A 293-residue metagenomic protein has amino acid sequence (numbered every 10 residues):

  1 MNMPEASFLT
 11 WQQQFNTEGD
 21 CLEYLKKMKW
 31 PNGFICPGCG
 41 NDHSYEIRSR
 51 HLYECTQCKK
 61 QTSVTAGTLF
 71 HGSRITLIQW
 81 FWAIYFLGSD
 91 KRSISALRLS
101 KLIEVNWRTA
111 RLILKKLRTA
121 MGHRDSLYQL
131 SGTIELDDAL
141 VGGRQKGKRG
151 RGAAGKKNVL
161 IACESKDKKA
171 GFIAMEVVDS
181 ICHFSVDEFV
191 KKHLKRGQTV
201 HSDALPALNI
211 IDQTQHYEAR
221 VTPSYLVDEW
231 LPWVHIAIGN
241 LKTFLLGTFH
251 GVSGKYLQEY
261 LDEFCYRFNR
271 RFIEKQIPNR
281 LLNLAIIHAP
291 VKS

Functional and structural regions predicted by a protein language model:
M1-S293: Residue-level recognition of single "structural anchor" positions that define or cap local secondary structure
